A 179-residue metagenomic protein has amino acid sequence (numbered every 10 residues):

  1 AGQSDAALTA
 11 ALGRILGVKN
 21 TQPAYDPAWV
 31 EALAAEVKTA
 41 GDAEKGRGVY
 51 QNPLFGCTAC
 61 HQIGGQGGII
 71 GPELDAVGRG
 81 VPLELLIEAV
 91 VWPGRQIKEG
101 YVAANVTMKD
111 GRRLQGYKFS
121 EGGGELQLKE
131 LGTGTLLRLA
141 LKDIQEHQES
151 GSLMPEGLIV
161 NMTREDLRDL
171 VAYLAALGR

Functional and structural regions predicted by a protein language model:
A1-K19: Extended alpha-helical scaffolding segments
L12, V90, L170, L174: Hydrophobic "lid"/C-terminal helical patch of Rossmann-like NAD(P)-dependent dehydrogenase/epimerase domains
N20-N52, P72, P82-L85, K109-R112 (+1 more regions): Electrostatic cytochrome c docking/interface patches
P53-G64, L74, L170-L177: The canonical Cys-X-X-Cys-His
Q66-V91, A103-Q148: Gly/Gly-Pro-rich "capping" loops immediately C-terminal to redox-active cysteine motifs in periplasmic/lumenal
Q96-G100: Active-site phosphate-binding and catalytic loops of NTP-dependent enzymes
L139, Q148-V160: Intrinsically disordered, low-complexity, charged/polar segments
G157-R179: Long, low-complexity intrinsically disordered regions
